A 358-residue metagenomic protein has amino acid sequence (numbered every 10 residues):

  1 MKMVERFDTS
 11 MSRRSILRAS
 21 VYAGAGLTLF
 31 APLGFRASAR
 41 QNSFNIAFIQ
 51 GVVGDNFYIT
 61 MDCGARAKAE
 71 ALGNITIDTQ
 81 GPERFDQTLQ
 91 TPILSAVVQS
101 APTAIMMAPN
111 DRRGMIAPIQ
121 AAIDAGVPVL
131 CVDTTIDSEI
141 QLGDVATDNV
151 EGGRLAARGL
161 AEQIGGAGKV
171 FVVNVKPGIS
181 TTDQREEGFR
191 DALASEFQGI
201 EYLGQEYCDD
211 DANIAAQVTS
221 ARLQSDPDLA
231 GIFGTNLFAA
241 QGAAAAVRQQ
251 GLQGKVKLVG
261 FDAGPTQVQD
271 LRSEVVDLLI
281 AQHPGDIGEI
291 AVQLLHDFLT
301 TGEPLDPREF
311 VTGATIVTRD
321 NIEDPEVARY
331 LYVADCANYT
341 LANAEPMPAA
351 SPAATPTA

Functional and structural regions predicted by a protein language model:
M1-S15, A19-L33: N-terminal secretory signal peptides
F35-N45, I164-A167, T357: Immediate post-signal peptide segment of exported/extracytoplasmic ligand-binding proteins
N42-S43, S180-T181, A192-G199, I290-A358: Hinge/cleft segment of the Venus flytrap/periplasmic-binding protein
I49-D62, D78-Q90, D111, T134 (+6 more regions): Hinge/beta->alpha junction and helix N-cap segments in small-molecule ligand-binding domains
C63-T79, S195-G199: Signal peptide-proximal N-terminal region of secreted/periplasmic/extracellular or secretory-lumen proteins
S95-Q99, A104-I123, F189, G204 (+1 more regions): Hydrophobic alpha-helical
R112-E151, E162, K169, V175 (+1 more regions): Flexible loop/hinge segments that line or gate small-molecule binding clefts
G254, F261-V317: Flexible loop/turn connectors
